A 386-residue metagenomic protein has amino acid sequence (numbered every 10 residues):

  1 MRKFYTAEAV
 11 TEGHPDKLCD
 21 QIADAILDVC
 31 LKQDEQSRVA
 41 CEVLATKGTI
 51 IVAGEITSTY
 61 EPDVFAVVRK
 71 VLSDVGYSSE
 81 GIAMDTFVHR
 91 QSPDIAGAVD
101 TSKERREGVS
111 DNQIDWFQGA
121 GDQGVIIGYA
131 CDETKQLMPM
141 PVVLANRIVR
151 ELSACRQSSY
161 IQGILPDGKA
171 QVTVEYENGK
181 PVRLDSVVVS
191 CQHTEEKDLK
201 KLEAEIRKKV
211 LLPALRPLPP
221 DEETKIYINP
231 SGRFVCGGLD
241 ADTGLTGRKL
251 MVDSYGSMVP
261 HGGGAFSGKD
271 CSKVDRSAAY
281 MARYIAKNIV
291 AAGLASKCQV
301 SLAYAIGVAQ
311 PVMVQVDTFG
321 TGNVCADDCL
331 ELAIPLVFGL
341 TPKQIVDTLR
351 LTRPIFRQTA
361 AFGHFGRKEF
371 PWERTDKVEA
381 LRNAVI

Functional and structural regions predicted by a protein language model:
M1-A40, A45: N-terminal, positively charged regions that mediate nucleic acid binding
T6, G48, A66, S73 (+3 more regions): Glycine-rich, mobile lid/loop segments that gate access to catalytic sites or pores
E8-V10, H14-C19, Q118-T134, V235-V259 (+2 more regions): Conserved phosphate/anionic-ligand binding catalytic regions in large, soluble enzymes, centered on
E12-L31, E133-R150, K269-G293: Alpha-helical support elements that line or immediately flank enzyme active sites and cofactor-binding pockets
S37-C41, G168-V174, T224-I228, L294-A305: A short glycine-rich, hydrophobically flanked beta-strand micro-motif that places a catalytic Asp/Glu for divalent metal
V43, G124-C131, A170-H193, A241-V259 (+2 more regions): Short beta-strand elements
T46, K297, A305-I386: Internal helix-turn-beta structural module
K197-A291: Glycine-rich anion/phosphate-binding loop at the beta-strand->alpha-helix junction
